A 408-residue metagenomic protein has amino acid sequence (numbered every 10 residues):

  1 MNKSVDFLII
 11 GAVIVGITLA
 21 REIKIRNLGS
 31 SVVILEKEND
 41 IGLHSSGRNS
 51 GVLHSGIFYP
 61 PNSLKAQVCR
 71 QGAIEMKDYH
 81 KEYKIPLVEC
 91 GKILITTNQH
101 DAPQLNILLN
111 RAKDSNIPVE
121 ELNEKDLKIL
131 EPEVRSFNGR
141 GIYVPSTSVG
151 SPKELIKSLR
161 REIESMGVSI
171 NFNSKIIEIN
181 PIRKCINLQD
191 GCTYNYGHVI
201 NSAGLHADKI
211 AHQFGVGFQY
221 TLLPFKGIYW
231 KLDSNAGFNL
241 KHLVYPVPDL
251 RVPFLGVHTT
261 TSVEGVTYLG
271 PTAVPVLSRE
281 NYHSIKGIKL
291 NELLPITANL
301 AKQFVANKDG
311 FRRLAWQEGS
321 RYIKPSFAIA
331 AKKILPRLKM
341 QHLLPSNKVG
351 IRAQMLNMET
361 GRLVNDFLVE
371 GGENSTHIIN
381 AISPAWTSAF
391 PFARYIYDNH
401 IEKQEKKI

Functional and structural regions predicted by a protein language model:
N2-V15, V33: Beta1/beta-strand and adjacent pyrophosphate-binding region of the FAD-binding site in flavoprotein oxidoreductases
T18, I179-L290: Flavin-dependent oxidoreductases
K24-R48: Glycine-rich FAD pyrophosphate-binding loop
V52-D126, G256-V257, Y268, S278 (+1 more regions): Dinucleotide-binding Rossmann-like beta1-alpha1 core, especially the glycine-rich loop that anchors the ADP
P60-Q71, I95-L105, I142-R161, N171 (+2 more regions): Short beta-strand to alpha-helix junction loop
P86-T96, L108, E121, K128-M166 (+5 more regions): Helix-loop-beta segment of a Rossmann-like dinucleotide-binding subdomain
K125-K128, V149, T221-F225, K231 (+2 more regions): Flavin (FAD/FMN) cofactor-binding core of flavoprotein oxidoreductases
G141-H198, S202-K209, S388-I401: Helical element adjacent to the flavin cofactor pocket in flavoenzyme catalytic cores
